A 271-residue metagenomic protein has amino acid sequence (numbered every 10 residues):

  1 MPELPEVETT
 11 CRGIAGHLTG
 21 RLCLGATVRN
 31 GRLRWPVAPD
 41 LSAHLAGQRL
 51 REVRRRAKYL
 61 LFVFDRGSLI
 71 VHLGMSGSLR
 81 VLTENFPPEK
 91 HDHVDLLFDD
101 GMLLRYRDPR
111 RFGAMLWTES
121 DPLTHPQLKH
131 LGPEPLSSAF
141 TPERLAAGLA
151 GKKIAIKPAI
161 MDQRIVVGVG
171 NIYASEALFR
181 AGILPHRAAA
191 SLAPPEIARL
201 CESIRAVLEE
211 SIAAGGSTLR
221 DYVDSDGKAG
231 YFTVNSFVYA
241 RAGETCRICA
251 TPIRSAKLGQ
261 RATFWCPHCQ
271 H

Functional and structural regions predicted by a protein language model:
M1-G113, Y239, T245, R261-W265 (+1 more regions): A cross-family signal for N-terminal binding/gating loops and helix N-caps that shape access to the active site
M1-L4, P135, A139, A193-C201: Generic detection of long, well-ordered alpha-helical segments
L22-D40, R54, A146-H271: Basic, nucleic-acid-binding surfaces and adjacent catalytic neighborhoods in DNA/RNA-processing proteins
L69-G168, Y173-R180, A188: Phosphate/anion-contacting hairpin/loop surfaces
